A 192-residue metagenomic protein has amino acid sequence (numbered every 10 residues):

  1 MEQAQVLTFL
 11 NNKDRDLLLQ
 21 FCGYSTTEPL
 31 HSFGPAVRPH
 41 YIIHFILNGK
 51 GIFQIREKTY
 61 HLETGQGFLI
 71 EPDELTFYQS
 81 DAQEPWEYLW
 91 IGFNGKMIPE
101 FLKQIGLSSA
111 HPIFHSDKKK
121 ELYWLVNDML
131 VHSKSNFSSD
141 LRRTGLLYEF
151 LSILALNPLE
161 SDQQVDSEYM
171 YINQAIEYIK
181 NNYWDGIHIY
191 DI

Functional and structural regions predicted by a protein language model:
M1-G67, E74, D81-A82, I105-F114: Generic protein-terminus/edge-of-domain signal
H40, P85, D166-Y169: Short, conserved loop/turn and helix-capping segments at secondary-structure boundaries that abut family-defining
T59, D73-M97: Ligand-binding loop in jelly-roll beta-barrel domains
G65, I179, Y190-I192: Append "Primarily bacterial transcriptional regulators
F93-E100, S116-W184: An amphipathic alpha-helical interaction segment
L107-D117, L159, Y190-D191: A ubiquitous short alpha-helical element
